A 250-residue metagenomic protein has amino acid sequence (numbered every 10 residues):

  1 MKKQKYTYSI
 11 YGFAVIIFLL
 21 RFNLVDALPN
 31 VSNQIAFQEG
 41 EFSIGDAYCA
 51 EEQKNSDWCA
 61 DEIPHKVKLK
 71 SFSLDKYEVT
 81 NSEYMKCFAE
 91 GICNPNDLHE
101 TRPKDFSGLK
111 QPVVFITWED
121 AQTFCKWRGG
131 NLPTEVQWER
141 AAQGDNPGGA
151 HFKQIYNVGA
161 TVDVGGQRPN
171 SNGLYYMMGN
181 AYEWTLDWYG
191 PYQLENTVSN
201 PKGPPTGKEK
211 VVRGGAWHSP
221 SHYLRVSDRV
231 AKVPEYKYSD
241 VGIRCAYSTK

Functional and structural regions predicted by a protein language model:
M1-Y8, W184-T185, L194: Intrinsic low-complexity, intrinsically disordered segments enriched in polar/basic residues
K2-N94, W118-E119, V211, R229 (+2 more regions): Short, compositionally biased
F37, E41-D57, N94, E100-V230 (+1 more regions): Functional-site microenvironments in short loops/helix caps that host divalent-cation chemistry
